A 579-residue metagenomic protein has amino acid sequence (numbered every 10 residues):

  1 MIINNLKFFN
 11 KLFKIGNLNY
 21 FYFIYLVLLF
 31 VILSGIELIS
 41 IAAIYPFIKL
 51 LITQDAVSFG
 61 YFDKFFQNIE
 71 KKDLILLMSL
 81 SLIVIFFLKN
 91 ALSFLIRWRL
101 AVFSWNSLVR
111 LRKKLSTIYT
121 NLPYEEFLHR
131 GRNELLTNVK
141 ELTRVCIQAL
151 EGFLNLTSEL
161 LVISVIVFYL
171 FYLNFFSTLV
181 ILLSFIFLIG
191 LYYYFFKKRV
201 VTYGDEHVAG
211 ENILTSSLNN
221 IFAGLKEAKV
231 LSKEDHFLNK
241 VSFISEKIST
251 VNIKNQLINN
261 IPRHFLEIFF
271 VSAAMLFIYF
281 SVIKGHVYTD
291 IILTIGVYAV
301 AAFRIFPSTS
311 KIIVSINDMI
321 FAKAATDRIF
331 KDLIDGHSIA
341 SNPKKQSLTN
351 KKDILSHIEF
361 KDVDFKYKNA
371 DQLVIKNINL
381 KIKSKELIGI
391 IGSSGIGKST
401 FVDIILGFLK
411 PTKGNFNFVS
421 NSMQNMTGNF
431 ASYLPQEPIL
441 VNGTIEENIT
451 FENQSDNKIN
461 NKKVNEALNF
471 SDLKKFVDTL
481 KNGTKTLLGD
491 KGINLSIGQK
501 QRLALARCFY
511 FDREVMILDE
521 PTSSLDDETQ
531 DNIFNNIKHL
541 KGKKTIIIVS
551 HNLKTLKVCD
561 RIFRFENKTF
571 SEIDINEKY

Functional and structural regions predicted by a protein language model:
M1-S40, Q54-S79, L88, L95-L100 (+10 more regions): Membrane-integrated ABC transporters
L28-I32, N155-E206, L276-I291: Transmembrane helices of ABC transporter permease
T120-V165, K247: Juxtamembrane loop-to-helix connectors within ABC transporter transmembrane domains
L128-N133, E206-K254, F321, R328 (+1 more regions): Loop segments that connect adjacent transmembrane helices in multi-pass transporters
G210, K226-K233, L257-N260, R304-D332 (+1 more regions): Cytosolic ends of transmembrane helices, especially the final helix of ABC transmembrane type-1 domains
L406: Helix-to-loop junction immediately C-terminal to a conserved catalytic motif
N417-S420, E446-D490, F534-N535, K543: ABC ATPase nucleotide-binding domain helical subdomain, centered on the C-loop/LSGGQ "ABC signature"
